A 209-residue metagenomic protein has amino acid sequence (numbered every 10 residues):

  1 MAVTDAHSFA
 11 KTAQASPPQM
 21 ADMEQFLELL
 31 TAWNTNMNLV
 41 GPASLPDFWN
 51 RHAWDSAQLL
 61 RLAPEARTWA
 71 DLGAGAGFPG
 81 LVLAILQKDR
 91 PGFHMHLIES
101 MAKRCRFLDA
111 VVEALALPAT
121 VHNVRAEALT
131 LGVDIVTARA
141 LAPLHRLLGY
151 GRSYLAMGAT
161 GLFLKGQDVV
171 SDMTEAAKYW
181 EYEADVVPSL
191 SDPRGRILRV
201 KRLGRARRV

Functional and structural regions predicted by a protein language model:
M1-A70, D89, A102-L117: Class I SAM-dependent transferase core
L30, L83, K165: Residue-level signal for inorganic ion chemistry
A57-A138, L148: Conserved SAM/SAH cofactor-binding pocket of Class I
H94, P118-T120, T160, E181-D185: Conserved beta-strand segments of alpha/beta enzyme cores
S100, L141, L164-D168: Short strand-turn motif at the edge of the Rossmann-like AdoMet-binding core
L144-H145, V170: Short, well-ordered alpha-helical microsegments
L148-G161: A short glycine-rich, Lys/Arg-flanked "PGG" loop and its adjoining helix->strand segment in the class I
D168-V209: Active-site capping/gating segments
